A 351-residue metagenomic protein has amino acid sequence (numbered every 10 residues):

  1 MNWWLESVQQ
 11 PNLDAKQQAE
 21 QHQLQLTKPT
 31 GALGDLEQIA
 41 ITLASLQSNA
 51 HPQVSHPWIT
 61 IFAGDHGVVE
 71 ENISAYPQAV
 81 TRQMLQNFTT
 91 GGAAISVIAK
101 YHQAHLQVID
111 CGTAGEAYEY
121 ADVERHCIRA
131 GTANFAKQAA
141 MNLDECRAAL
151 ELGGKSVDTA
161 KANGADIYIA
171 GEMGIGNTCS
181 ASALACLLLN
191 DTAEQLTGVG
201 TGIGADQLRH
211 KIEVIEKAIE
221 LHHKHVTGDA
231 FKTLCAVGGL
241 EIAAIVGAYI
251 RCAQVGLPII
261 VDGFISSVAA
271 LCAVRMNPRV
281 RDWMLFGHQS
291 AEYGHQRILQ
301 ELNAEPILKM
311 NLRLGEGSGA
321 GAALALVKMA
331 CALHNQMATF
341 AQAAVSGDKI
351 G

Functional and structural regions predicted by a protein language model:
M1-G351: N-terminal loops that bind phosphate or other acidic moieties and the adjacent beta-alpha structural core
